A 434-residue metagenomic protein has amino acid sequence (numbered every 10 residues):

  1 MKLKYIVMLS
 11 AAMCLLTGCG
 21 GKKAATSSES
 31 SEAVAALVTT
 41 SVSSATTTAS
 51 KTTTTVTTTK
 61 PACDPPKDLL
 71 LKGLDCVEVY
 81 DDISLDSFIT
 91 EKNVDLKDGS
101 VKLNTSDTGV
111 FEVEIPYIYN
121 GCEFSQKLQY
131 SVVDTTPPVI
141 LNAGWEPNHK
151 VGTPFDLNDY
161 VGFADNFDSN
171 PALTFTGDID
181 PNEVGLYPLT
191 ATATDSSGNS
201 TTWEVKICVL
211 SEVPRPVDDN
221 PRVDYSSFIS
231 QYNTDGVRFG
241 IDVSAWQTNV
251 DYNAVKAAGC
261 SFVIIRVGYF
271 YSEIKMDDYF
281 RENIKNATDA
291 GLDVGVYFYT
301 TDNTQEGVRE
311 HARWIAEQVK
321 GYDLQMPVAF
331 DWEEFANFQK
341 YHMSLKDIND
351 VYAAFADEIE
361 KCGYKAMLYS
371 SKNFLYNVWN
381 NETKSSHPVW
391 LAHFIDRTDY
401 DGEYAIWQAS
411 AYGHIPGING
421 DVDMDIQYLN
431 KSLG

Functional and structural regions predicted by a protein language model:
L15-G18: C-terminal motif of bacterial Sec signal peptides marking the signal peptidase cleavage site
G20-K23: Bacterial signal peptide processing site
T52, V56-V94, T136-D168: Solvent-exposed, low-complexity, repeat-rich "mucin-like" stalks and linkers
C63-D64, S131-V139, C208-V217: Extracellular interdomain linker/stem segments of modular secreted and single-pass surface proteins
T90-Q126, D168-I207: Serine/threonine-rich, repeat-prone extracellular segments and beta-strand-based repeat modules of secreted/surface
R215-G240, E382-G434: Functionally critical loop-and-helix segments that line ligand-binding/catalytic clefts of soluble enzyme domains
N233-A258, I264-Y352, E360-C362: Substrate-binding cleft of extracellular glycoside hydrolase catalytic domains
L324-Y400: Catalytic domains of cell-wall/extracellular-matrix polysaccharide-remodeling enzymes, centered on de-N-acetylation
